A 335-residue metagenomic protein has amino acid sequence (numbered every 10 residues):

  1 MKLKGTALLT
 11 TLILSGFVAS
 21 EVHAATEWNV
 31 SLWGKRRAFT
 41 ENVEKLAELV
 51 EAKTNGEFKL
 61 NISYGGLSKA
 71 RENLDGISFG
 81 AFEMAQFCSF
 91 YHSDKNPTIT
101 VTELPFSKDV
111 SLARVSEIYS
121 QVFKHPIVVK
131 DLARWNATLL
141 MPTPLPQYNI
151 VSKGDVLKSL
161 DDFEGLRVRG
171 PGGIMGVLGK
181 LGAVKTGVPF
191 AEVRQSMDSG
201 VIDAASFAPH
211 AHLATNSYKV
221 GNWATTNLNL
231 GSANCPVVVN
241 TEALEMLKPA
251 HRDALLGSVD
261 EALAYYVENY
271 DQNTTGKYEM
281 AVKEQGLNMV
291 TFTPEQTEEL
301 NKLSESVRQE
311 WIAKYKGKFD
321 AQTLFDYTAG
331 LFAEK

Functional and structural regions predicted by a protein language model:
M1-L9: Bacterial N-terminal signal peptides that target proteins for export
L9-G16: Bacterial N-terminal signal peptides
T10, A24-V115, F123, K130-K335: N-terminal secretory/targeting leader peptides
F17-A24: Sec/Tat signal peptide C-region and signal peptidase I cleavage site
